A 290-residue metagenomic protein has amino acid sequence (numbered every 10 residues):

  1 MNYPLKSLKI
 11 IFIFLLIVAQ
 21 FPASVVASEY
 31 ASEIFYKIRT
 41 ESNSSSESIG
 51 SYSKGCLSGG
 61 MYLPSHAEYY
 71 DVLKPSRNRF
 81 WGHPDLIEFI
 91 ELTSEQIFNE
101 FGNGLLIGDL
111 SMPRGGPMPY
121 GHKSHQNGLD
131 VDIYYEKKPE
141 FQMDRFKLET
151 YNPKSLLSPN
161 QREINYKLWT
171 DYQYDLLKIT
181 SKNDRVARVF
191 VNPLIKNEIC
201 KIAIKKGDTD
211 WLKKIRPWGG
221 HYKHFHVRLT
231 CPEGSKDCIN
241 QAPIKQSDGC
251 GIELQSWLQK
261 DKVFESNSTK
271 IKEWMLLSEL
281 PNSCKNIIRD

Functional and structural regions predicted by a protein language model:
N2-F12: Bacterial N-terminal signal peptides that target proteins for export
I11-Q20: Bacterial N-terminal signal peptides
F21-A27: Sec/Tat signal peptide C-region and signal peptidase I cleavage site
S28-S32, L148-D290: Catalytic cores and adjacent binding grooves of peptidoglycan-active enzymes
I34-K37, F89-G121, F190-L212: Extended, low-complexity, intrinsically disordered C-terminal regulatory tails of eukaryotic serine/threonine kinases
Y36-G108, W169-L176, N183-V186: Active-site acidic/histidine clusters and adjacent loop/turn architecture that either coordinate catalytic ions
F98-E100, S124-L129, S181, W218-H221: Extracellular/periplasmic catalytic domains that process cell-envelope and extracellular macromolecules
M112-Y166, V227: Acidic/His-rich structured neighborhood in mature extracellular/periplasmic domains
